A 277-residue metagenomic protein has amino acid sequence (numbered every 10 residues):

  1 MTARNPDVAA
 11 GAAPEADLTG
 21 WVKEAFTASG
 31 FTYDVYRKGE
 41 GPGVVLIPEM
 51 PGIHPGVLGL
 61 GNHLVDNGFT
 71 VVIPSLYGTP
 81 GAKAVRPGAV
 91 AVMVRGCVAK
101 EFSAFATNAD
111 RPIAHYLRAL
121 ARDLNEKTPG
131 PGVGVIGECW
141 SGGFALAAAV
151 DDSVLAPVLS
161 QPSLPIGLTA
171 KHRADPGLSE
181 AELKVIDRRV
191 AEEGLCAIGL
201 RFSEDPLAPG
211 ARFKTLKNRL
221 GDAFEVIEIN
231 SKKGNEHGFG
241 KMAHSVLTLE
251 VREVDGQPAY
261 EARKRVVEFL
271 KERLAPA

Functional and structural regions predicted by a protein language model:
M1-A277: N-terminal cap/leader regions of alpha/beta-hydrolase-fold enzymes, predominantly small-molecule hydrolases
